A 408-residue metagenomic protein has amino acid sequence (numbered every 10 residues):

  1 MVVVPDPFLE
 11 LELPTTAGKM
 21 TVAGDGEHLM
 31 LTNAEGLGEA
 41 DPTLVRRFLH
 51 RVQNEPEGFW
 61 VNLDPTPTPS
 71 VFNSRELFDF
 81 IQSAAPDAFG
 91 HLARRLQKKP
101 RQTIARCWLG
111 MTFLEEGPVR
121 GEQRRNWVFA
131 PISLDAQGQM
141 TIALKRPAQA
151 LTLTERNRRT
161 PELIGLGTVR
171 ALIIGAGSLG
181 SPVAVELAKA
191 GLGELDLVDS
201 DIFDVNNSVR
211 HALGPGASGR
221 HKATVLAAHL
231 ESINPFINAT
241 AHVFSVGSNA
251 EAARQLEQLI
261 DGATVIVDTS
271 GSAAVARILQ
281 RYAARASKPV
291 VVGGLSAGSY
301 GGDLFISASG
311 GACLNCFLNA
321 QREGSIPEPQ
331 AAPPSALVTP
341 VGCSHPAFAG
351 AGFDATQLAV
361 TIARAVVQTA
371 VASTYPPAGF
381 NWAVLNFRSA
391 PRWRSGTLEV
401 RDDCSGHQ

Functional and structural regions predicted by a protein language model:
M1, P161-I202: Glycine-rich adenosine-cofactor-binding loop
M1-T141, Q258-V265, T269-Q408: Glycine-rich phosphate/adenylate-binding loop
G117-A171: N-terminal charged helix/coil linker that caps or initiates catalytic domains
I174, V198-S200, H242, D268-T269 (+1 more regions): Generic beta-strand/beta-sheet core signal
S200-F236: Glycine-rich phosphate-binding loop and adjoining beta1-alpha1-beta2 segment of Rossmann-like nucleotide-binding folds
D204-V205, S248-N249, Y300-G302: Generic structural signal for helix capping and beta-alpha/helix-loop junctions
L213-S218, R254, S270, G350: Alpha-helix capping and helix-loop boundary segments enriched in small/acidic/polar residues
A227-T264, T269-A273: A structured beta-alpha segment of the ubiquitous adenosine-cofactor-binding alpha/beta core
